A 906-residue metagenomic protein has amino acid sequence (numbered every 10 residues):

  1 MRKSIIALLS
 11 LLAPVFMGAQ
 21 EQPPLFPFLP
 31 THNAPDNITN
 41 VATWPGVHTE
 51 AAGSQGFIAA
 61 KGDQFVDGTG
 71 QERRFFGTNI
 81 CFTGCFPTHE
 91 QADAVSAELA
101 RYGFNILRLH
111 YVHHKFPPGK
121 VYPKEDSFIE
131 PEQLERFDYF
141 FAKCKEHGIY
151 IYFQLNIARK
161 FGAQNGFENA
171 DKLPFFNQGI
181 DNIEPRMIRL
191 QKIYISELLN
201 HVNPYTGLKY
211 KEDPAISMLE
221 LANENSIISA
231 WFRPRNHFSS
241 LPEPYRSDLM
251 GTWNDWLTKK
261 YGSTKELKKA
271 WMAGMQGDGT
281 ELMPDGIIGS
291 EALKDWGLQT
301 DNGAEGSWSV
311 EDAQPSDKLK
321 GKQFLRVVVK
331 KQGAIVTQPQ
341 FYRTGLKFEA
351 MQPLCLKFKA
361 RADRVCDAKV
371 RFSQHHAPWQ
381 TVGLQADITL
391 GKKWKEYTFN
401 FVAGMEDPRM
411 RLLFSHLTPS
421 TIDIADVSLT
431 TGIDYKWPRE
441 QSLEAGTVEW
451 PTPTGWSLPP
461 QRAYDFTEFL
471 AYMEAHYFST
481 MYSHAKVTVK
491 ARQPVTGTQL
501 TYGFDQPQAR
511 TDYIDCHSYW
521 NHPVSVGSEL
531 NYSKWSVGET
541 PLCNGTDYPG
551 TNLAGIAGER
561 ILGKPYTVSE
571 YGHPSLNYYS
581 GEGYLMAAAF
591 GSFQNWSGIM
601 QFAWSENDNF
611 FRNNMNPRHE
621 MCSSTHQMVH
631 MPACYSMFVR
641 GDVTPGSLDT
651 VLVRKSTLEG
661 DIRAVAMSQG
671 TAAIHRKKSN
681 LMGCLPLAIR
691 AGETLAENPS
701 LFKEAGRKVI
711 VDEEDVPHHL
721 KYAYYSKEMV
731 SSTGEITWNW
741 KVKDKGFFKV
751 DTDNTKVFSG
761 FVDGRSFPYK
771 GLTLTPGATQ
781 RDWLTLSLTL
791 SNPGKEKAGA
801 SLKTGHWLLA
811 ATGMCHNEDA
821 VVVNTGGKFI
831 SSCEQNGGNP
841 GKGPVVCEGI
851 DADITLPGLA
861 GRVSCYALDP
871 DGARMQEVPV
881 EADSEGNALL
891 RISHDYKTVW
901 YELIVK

Functional and structural regions predicted by a protein language model:
M1-Q20: Bacterial Sec-dependent N-terminal signal peptides
E50-M283, V365, H375-T398, M405-S483 (+2 more regions): Active-site mouth of glycoside hydrolases
P284-L293, L298, L325, Q340-V370 (+2 more regions): Extra-cytoplasmic beta-strand recognition segments
G286-V327: Extracellular glycan-recognition surfaces and repeat-rich motifs
V327-C355, H376-Q385, R411: Secreted extracellular polysaccharide-interacting domains
E474-T496, G503-N521, V537-N698, V716: Catalytic-core region of carbohydrate-active enzymes that cleave or remodel glycosidic bonds
Y635-S636, R640-G858, V863-A867: Long, low-hydrophobicity ectodomains and other hydrophilic envelope-associated domains
E885-K906: C-terminal beta-strand-rich structural cap/linker in extracellular carbohydrate-active enzymes
